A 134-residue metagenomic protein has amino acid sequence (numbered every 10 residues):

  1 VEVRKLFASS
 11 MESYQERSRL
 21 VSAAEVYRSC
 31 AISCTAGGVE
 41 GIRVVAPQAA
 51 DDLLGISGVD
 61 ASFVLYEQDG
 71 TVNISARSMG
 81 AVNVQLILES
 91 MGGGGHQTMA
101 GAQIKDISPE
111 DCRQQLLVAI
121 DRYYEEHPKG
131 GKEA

Functional and structural regions predicted by a protein language model:
V1-S90, G95-A134: Hydrophobic helix-and-loop "lid/oligomerization" segment in the mid-to-C-terminal part of catalytic domains
